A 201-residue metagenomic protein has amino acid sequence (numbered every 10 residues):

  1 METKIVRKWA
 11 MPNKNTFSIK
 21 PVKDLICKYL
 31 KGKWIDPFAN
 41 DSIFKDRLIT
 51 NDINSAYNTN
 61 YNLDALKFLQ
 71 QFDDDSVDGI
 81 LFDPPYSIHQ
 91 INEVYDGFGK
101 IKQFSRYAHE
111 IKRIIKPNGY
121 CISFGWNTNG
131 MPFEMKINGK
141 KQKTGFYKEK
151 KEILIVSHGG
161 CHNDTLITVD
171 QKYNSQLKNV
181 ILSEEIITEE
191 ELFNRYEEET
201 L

Functional and structural regions predicted by a protein language model:
M1-D46: S-adenosyl-L-methionine
L30-L69: SAM cofactor-binding core of SAM-dependent methyltransferases, primarily the Rossmann-like beta-alpha-beta module
N40, Y86-S87, N127-G130: Short "lid" loop at the C-terminus of a central beta-strand within the Rossmann-like core of SAM-dependent
Q70-L81, I88: A short acidic, Gly/Pro-enriched loop at the edge of an enzyme's catalytic core that lines a small-molecule cofactor
F98-P117: A short glycine-rich, Lys/Arg-flanked "PGG" loop and its adjoining helix->strand segment in the class I
N118-G125: Conserved beta-strand signature within the Rossmann-like core of class I S-adenosyl-L-methionine
N127-E199: Class I S-adenosyl-L-methionine
